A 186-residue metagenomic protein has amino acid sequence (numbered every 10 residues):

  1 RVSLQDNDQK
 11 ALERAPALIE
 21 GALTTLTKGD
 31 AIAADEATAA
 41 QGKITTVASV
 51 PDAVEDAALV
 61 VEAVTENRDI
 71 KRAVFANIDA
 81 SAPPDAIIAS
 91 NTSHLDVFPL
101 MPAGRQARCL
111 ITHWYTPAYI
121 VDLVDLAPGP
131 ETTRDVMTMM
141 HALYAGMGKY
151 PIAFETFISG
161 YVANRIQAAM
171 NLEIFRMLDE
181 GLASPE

Functional and structural regions predicted by a protein language model:
R1-T25, G29, S81: NAD(P)+-binding Rossmann beta1-loop-alpha1 motif at the extreme N-terminus of oxidoreductases
L4, T46, S90: Conserved SAM-binding loop
T25-S81: A structured beta-alpha segment of the ubiquitous adenosine-cofactor-binding alpha/beta core
L59, V64-V124: Rossmann-like NAD(P)(H) cofactor-binding subdomain of soluble oxidoreductases
L126-F157, A168-E186: Internal alpha-helical scaffold of NAD(P)-dependent oxidoreductase catalytic cores
